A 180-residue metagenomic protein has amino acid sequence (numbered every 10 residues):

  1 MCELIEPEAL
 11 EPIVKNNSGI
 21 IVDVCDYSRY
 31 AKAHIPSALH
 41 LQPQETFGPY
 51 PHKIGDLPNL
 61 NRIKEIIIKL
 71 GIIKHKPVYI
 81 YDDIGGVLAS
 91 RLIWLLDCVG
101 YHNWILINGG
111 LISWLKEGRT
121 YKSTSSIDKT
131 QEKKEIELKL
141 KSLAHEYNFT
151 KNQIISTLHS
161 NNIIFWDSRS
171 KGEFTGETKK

Functional and structural regions predicted by a protein language model:
C2-K74, Q153, T157-K180: Positively charged, proline/Ser/Thr-rich regional signature most characteristic of the Rhodanese/CDC25-like
G55-N152, T157-S160, E177-T178: Thiolate-centered catalytic microenvironments shared by cysteine-dependent enzyme domains
